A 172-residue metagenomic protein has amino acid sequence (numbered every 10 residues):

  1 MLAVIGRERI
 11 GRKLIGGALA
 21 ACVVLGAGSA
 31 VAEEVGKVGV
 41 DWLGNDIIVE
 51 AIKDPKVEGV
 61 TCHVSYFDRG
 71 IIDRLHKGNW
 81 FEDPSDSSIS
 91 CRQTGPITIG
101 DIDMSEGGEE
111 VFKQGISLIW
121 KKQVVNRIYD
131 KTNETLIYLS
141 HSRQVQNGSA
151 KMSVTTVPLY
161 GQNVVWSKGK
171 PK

Functional and structural regions predicted by a protein language model:
V4-A18: Bacterial N-terminal signal peptides that target proteins for export
G16-G26: Bacterial N-terminal signal peptides
G28-A32: Sec/Tat signal peptide C-region and signal peptidase I cleavage site
E33-E50: Short N-terminal segments immediately surrounding and downstream of signal-peptide cleavage
G44, V57-G59, D86: Extracytoplasmic
N45-I52, R74-N79: Short, intrinsically disordered, charge-biased short linear motifs at domain edges
T61-K131: Mature extracytoplasmic domains of secretory-pathway proteins
T132-K172: C-terminal partner/receptor-binding element of secreted or periplasmic proteins
